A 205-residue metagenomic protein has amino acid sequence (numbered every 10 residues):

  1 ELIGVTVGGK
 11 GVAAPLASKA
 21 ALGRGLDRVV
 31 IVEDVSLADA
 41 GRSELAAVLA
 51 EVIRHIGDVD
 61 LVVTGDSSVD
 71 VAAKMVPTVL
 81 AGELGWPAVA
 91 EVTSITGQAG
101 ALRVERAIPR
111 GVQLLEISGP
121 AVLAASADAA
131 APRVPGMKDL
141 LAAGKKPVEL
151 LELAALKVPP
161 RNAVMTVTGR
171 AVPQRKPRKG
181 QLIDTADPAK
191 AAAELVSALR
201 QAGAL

Functional and structural regions predicted by a protein language model:
E1-L205: N-terminal glycine-rich FAD/FM-binding segment characteristic of electron-transfer flavoproteins
